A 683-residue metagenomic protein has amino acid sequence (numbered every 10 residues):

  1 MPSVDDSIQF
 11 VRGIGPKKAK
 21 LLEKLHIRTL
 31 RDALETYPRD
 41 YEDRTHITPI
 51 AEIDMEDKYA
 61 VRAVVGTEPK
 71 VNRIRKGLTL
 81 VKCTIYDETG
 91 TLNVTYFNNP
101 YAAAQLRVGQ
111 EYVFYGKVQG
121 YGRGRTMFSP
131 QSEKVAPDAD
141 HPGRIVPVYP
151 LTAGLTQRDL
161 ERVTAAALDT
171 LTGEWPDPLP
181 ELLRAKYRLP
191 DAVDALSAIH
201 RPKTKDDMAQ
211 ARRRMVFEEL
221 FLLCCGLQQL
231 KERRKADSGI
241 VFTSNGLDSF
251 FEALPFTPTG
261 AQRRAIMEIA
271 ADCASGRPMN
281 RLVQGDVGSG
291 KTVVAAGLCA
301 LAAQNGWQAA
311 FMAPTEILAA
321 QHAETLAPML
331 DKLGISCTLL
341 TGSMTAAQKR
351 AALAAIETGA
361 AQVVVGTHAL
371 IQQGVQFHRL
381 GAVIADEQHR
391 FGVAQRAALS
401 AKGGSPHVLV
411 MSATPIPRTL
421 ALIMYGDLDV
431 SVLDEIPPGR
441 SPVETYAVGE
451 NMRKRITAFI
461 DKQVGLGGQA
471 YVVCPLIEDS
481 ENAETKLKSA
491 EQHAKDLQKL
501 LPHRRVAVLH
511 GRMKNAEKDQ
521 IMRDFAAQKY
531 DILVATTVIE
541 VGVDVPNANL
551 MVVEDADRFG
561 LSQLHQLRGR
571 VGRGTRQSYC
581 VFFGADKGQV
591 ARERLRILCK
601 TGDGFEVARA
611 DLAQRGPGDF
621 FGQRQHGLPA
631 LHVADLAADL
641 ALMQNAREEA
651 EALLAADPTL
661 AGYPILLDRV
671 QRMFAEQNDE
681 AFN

Functional and structural regions predicted by a protein language model:
M1-R12, K20-E23, L222-L223, R233: Long, highly charged, low-complexity intrinsically disordered interaction regions that mediate electrostatic DNA/RNA
K18, V71-A253, Q623, A656: Upstream accessory/linker segments immediately N-terminal to the RecA-like ATPase cores of bacterial MutS and a subset
T36-G66: OB-fold nucleic-acid-binding modules
V64, K117-V118, G226, A556 (+1 more regions): Short, surface-exposed secondary-structure boundary micro-motifs
K235-S238, R264-M267, P278-R596, A656-D657 (+1 more regions): Inter-lobe coupling/hinge segments of SF2-like helicase ATPases
T575, K587-N683: C-terminal accessory region of SF2 helicases/translocases
